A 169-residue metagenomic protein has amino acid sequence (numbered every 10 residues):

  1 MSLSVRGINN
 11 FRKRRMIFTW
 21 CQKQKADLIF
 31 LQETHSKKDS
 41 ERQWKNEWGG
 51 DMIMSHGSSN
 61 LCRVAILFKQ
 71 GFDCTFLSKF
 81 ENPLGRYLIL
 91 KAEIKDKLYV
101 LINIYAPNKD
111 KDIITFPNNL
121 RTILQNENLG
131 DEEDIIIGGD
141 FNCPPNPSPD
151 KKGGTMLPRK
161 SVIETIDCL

Functional and structural regions predicted by a protein language model:
M1-L169: A shared catalytic/ligand-binding motif for oxyanion handling
